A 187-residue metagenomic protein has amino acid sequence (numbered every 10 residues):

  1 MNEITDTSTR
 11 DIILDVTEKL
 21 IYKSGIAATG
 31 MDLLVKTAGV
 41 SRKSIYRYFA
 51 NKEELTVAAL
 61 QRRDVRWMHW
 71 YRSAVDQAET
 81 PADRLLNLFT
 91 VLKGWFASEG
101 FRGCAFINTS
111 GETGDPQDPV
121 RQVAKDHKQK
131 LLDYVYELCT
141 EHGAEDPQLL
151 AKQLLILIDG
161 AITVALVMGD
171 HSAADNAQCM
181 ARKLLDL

Functional and structural regions predicted by a protein language model:
N2, S8, Y22-I26, Y46-A58: HTH DNA-binding helix-turn interface
S8-V40: Short, amphipathic alpha-helix enriched in basic
I21, G30-M31, S41-R42, K52 (+2 more regions): Amphipathic alpha-helical segments enriched in hydrophobic/aromatic and basic residues that form the DNA-contacting
A27-A28, E53-E54, H69, D83: Residue-level preference for short helical/loop micro-motifs built around acidic side chains
A58, R62, R72-S98, E141 (+1 more regions): Hydrophobic alpha-helical connector segments
V65-M68, S73, D83, P116-E141 (+2 more regions): Amphipathic alpha-helical packing segments from all-alpha helical-bundle domains
W95, L155-A173, L184-L187: Amphipathic C-terminal alpha-helical segment
S98-D118: Amphipathic alpha-helical segments used for helix-helix packing
